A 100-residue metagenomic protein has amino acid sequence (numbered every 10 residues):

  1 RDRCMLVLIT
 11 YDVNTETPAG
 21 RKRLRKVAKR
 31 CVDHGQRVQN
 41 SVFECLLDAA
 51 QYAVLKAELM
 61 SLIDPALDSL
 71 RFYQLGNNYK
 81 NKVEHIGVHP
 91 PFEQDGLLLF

Functional and structural regions predicted by a protein language model:
R1-V38, V42, L46, A50-Q51: Extended, hydrophobic alpha-helical segments
A19, L55, K82: Short acidic, gly/pro-rich beta-turn/loop elements at beta-sheet edges and active-site/ligand-binding grooves
K29-V32, K56-S61, E84-I86: Intrinsically disordered, low-complexity boundary segments flanking structured domains
Q39-G76: Short, intrinsically disordered low-complexity segments
L62-L99: C-terminal structural segments of small proteins and small subunits
